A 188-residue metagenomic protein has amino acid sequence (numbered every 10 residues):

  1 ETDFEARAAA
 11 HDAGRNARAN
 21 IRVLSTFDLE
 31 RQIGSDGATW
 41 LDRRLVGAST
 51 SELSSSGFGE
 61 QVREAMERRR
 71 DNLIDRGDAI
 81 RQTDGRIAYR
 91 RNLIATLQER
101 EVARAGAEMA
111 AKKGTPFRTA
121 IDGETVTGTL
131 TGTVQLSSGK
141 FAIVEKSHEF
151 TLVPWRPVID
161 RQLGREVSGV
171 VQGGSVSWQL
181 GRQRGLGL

Functional and structural regions predicted by a protein language model:
E1-L188: Extended intrinsically disordered terminal tails
